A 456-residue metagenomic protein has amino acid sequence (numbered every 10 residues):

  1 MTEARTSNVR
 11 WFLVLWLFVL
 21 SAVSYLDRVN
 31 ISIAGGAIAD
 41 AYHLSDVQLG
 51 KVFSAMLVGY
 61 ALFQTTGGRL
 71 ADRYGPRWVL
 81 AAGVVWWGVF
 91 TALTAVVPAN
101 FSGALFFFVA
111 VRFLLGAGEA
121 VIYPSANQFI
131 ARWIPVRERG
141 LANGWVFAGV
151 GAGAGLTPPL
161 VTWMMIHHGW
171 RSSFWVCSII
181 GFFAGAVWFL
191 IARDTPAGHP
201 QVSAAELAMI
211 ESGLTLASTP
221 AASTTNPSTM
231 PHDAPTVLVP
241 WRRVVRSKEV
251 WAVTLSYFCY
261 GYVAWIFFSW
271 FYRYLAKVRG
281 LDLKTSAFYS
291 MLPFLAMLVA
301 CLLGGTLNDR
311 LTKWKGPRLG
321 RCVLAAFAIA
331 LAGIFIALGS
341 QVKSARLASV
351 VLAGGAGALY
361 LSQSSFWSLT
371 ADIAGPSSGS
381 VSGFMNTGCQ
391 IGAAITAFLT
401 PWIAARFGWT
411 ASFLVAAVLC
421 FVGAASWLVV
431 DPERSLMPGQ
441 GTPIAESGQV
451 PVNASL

Functional and structural regions predicted by a protein language model:
I31-I33, R242-L302, Q363, W367 (+2 more regions): Extracytoplasmic gate region of multi-pass secondary transporters
S54-R69, M291-G304: Central cavity-lining transmembrane alpha-helices of secondary-active solute carriers, predominantly the Major
V85-S102, A330-K343: C-terminal ends and interior cores of transmembrane alpha-helices in multi-pass membrane transporters/permeases
F90, A104-V121, F335, R346-L361: Hydrophobic core of transmembrane alpha-helices in multi-pass small-molecule transporters, especially MFS/SLC-type
V111-G151: Cytoplasmic helix-loop-helix junction between adjacent transmembrane helices in 12-TM secondary transporters
V150-H199: Helix-loop-helix hairpin linking two adjacent transmembrane segments in secondary transporters
C301, A371-R406: A late C-terminal transmembrane helix in Major Facilitator Superfamily
R318-F366: C-terminal transmembrane helical hairpin of 12-TM major facilitator-type secondary transporters
